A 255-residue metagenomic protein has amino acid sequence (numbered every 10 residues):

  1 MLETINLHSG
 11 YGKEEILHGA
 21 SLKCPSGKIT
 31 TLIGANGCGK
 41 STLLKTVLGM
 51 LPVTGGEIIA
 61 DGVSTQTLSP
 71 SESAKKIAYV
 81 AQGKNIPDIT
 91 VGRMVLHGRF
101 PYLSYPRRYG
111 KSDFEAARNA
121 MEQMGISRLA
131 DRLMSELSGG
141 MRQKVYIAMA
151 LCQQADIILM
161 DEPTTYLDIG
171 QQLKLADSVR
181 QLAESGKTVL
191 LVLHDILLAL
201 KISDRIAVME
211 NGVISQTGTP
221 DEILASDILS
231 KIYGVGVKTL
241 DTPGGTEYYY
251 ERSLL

Functional and structural regions predicted by a protein language model:
I33-A35: The feature captures the beta-strand-to-loop junction immediately N-terminal to the Walker
L48: Helix-to-loop junction immediately C-terminal to a conserved catalytic motif
G56-S64, S73: Conserved ABC transporter NBD signature motif
R108, L133-L137: Conserved ABC ATPase signature
I158-E162: Catalytic Walker B motif of ABC-type/P-loop ATPase nucleotide-binding domains
I232-L255: ABC ATPase nucleotide-binding domains
